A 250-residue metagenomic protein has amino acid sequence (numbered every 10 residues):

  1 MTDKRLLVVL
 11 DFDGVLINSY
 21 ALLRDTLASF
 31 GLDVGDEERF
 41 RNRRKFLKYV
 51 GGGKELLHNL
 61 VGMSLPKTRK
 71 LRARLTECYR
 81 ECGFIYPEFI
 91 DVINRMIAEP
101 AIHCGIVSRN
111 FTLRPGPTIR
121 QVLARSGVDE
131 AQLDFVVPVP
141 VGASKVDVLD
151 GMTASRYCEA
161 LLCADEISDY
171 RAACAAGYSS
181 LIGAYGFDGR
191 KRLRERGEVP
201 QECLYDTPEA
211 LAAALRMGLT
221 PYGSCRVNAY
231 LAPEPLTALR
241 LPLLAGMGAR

Functional and structural regions predicted by a protein language model:
M1-L10, L23, P221-R250: Non-catalytic pre-domain segments flanking phosphatase-related domains
D3-D91: N-terminal helical cap/lid subdomain that shapes the substrate entry/recognition surface in HAD-like hydrolases
D11, G105-V107, C163, G183: Short hydrophobic segments within beta-strands
E77-I106, G116-P117, V146-D147: Short, acidic loop-to-helix structural element flanking the phosphoryl-transfer center in phosphate-processing enzymes
I97-G105, R109-P140: Substrate-recognition/cap helix-loop segment adjacent to the acidic, metal-dependent catalytic center of Asp-based
R120, G142-S155, I167: Short loop-to-alpha-helix "cap/lid" segments that border enzyme active sites across diverse enzyme classes
V137-P138, P200-A210: Short acidic-hydrophobic, aromatic-tinged amphipathic segments that line or gate anion-handling sites
L161-Y205: Acidic, Mg2+-coordinating phosphoryl-transfer loop and its flanking beta/alpha structural elements, shared across
